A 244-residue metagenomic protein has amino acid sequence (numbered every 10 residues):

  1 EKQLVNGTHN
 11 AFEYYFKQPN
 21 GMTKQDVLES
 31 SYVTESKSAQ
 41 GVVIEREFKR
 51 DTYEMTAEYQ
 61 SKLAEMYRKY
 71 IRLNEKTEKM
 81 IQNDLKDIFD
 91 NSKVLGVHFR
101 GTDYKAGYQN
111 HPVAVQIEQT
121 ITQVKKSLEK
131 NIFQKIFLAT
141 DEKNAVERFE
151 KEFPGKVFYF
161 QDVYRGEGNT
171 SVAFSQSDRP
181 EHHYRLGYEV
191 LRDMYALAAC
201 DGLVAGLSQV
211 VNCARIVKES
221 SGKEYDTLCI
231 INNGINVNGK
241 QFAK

Functional and structural regions predicted by a protein language model:
E1, G96-H98, F137-A139, F158-Y159 (+2 more regions): A structural signal for short, well-ordered beta-strand segments and their strand-loop junctions that often border
E1, T102, D141-K143, S208-Q209 (+1 more regions): An acidic- and aromatic-residue-enriched active-site/binding cleft used to recognize and process polar
E1-K126, K130, Q134-K135, V146: Secretory-pathway glycan-assembly enzymes, especially type II membrane glycosyltransferases that use nucleotide-sugar
H98-Y104, K125-E181: Catalytic donor nucleotide-activated moiety binding site of glycosyltransferases and closely related
V113, R179-Y184: Short, flexible loop segments at the rims of nucleotide/cofactor-binding pockets, characterized by
G187: Catalytic "initiation/cleavage/transfer" segments centered on a nucleophilic residue and adjacent nucleic-acid-engaging
V190-G234: A donor-sugar binding/catalytic signature common to diverse glycosyltransferases and related nucleotide-sugar
I230-K244: Leloir-type glycosyltransferase catalytic cores
